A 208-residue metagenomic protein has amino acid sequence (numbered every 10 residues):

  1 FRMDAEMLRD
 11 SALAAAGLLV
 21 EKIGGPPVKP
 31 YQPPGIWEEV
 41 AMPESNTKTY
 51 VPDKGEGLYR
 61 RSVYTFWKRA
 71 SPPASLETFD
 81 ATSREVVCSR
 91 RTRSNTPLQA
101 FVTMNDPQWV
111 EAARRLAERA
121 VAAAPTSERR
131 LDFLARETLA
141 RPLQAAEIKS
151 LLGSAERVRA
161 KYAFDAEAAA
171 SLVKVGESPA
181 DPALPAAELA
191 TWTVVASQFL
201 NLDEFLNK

Functional and structural regions predicted by a protein language model:
F1-R129, S178-K208: An acidic, gly/pro-interrupted, aromatic-rich
A120-T193: C-terminal structured "cap/appendage" subdomains that terminate the fold
